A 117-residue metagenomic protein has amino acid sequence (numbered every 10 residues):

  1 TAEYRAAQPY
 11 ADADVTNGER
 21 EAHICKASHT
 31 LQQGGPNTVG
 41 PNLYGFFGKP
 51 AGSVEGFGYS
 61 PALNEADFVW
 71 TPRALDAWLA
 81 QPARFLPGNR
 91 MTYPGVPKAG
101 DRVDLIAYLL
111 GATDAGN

Functional and structural regions predicted by a protein language model:
T1-A22: Electrostatic cytochrome c docking/interface patches
P9-A11, K26-T30, G58-P61: N-terminal post-signal-peptidase region of extra-cytosolic proteins
N17-E19, Q33-P72, Y93: Gly/Gly-Pro-rich "capping" loops immediately C-terminal to redox-active cysteine motifs in periplasmic/lumenal
G18, A22-L31, L105-L109: The canonical Cys-X-X-Cys-His
S28-L31, G35, F85: Histidine kinase transmitter module recognition
V69-N117: C-terminal capping alpha-helices of c-type cytochrome domains
